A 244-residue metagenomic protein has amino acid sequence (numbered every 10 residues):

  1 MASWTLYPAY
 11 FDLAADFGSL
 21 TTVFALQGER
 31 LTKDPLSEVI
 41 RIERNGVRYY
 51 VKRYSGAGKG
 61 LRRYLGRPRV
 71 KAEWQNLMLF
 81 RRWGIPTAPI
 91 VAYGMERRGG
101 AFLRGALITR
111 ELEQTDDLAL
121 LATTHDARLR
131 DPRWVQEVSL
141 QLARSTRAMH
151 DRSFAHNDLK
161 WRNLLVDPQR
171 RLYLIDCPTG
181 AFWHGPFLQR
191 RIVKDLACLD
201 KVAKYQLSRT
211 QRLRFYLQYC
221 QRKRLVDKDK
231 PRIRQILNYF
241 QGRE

Functional and structural regions predicted by a protein language model:
M1-A14, A88: Broad phosphate/nucleotide-binding scaffolds in NTP-utilizing and phosphate-metabolizing enzymes
D16-A122, Q141, R147, D151-R152 (+1 more regions): Conserved ATP-binding subdomain of kinase catalytic cores across diverse folds
G46, D167-Q169: Short acidic-glycine loop/turn motifs at beta-strand connectors
A106-T109, R171-C177: A short beta-strand motif that forms the metal-chelation/ATP-contact edge of phosphoryl-transfer active sites
H125-E137: Activation segment of protein kinase catalytic domains, centered on the conserved DFG
L159-V166: Hydrophobic residue at the +6 position relative to the catalytic HRD Asp in the kinase catalytic loop
Y173-R243: C-lobe/activation-segment region of protein kinase-like
